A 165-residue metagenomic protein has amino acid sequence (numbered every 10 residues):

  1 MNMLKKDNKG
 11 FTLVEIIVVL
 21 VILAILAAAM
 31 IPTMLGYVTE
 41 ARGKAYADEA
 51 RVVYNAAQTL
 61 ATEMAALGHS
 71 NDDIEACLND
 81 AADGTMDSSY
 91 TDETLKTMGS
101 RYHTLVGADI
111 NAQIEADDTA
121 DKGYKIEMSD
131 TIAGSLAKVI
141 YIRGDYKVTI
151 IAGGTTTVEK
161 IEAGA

Functional and structural regions predicted by a protein language model:
M1-F11: N-terminal leader/signal peptides at the extreme start of proteins
L4, I16, Y37-E40: Amphipathic alpha-helical segments that mediate coupling or scaffolding at interfaces
D7, T33-M34: End-of-activation segment of Hanks-type protein kinase domains
V14, I151, T157-E159: Serine/threonine-rich, low-complexity intrinsically disordered segments
I17-T33: Alpha-helical hydrophobic helix detector
M34-N55, M64: Aliphatic-rich helix starts adjacent to a transmembrane/signal segment
H69-T149, E162-G164: Extracellular/periplasmic head regions of type IV pilus-like filament subunits
